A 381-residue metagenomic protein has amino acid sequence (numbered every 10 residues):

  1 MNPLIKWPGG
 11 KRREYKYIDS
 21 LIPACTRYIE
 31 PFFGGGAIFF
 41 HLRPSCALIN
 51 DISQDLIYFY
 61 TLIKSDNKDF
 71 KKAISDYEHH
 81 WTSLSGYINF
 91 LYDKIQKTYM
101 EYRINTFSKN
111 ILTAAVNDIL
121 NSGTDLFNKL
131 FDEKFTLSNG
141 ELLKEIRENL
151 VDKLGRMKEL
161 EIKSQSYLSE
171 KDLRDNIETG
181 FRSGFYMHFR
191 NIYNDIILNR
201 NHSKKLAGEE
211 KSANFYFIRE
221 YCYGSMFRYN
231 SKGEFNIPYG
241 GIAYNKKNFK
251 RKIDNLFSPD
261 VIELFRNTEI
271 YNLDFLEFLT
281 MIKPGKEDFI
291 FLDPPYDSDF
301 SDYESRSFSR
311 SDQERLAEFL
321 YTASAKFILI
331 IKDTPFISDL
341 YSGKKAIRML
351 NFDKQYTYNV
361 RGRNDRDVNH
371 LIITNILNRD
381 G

Functional and structural regions predicted by a protein language model:
M1-R27, F32, A37-I38, L42: S-adenosyl-L-methionine
T26, A47, F289: Hydrophobic "anchor" residues on beta-strands that sit immediately upstream of conserved functional sites
C46-F265: Class I S-adenosyl-L-methionine-dependent methyltransferase module
Y229-S231, F235-N248, P295-R315: Mobile active-site "lid"/loop adjacent to the S-adenosyl-L-methionine
D274: Conserved acidic residues
L279-G285: Short amphipathic alpha-helix with an adjacent loop that forms part of the alpha/beta core around
F291, D297-G381: Long, positively charged, glycine-interspersed low-complexity recognition regions
